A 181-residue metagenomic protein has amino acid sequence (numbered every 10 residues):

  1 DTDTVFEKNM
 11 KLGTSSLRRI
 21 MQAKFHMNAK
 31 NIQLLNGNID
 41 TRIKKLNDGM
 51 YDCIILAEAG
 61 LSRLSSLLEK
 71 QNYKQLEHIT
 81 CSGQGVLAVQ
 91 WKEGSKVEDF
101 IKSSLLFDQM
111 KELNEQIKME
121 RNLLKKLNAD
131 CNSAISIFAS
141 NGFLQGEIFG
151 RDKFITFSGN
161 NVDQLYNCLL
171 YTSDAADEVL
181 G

Functional and structural regions predicted by a protein language model:
D1-A29: A conserved helix-loop-strand patch within extracytoplasmic ligand-binding domains of the periplasmic binding
K11, G83-V86, V179: Short glycine/serine/threonine-biased micro-segments
I20-S173: Small-molecule-sensing regulatory modules
Y171-G181: Single conserved hydrophobic/aromatic residue that forms the stacking wall/gate of nucleotide- or nucleobase-binding
